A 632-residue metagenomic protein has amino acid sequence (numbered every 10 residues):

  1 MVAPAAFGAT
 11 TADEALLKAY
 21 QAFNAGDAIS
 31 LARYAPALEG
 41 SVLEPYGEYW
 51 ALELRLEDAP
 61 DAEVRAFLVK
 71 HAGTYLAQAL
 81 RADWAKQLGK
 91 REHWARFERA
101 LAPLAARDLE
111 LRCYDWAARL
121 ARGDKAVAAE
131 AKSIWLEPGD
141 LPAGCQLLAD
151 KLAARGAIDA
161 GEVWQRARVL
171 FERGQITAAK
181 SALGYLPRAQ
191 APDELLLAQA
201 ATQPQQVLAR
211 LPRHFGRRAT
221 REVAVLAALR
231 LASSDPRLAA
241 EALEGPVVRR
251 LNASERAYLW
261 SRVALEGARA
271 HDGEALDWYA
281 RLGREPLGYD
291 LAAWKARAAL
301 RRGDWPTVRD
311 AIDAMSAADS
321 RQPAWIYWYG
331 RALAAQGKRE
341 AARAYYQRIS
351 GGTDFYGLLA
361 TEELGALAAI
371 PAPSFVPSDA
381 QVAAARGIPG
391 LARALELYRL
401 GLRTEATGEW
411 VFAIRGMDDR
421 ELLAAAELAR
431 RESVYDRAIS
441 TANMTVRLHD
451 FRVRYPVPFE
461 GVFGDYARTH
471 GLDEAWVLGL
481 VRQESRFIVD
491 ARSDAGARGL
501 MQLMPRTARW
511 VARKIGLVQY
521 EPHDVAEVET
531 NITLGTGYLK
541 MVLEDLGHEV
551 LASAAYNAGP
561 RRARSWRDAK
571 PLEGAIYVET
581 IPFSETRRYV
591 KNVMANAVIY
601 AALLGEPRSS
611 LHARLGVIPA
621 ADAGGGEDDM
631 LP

Functional and structural regions predicted by a protein language model:
A6-W50, Q199, I370-L391, R399: N-terminal leader/linker segments that initiate helical-solenoid repeat arrays
F7-A15, G40-Y46, D58-A59, G73-R81 (+18 more regions): Generic helix N-cap/helix-start motif at coil->alpha-helix transitions
L31, F97, V127-A128, A179 (+6 more regions): Single-residue signature of alpha-solenoid repeat helices
Y34-E39, F67-H71, A100-A105, A131-P138 (+11 more regions): Alpha-helical solenoid scaffolds that mediate protein-protein interactions, centered on TPR/SEL1-like repeats but also
Y49, E241, G245-L251, R256 (+9 more regions): Catalytic glycan-binding domains that act on GlcNAc-containing polysaccharides
A51-E53, R65-A72, R81-K86, K90 (+3 more regions): Alpha-helical adaptor scaffolds
